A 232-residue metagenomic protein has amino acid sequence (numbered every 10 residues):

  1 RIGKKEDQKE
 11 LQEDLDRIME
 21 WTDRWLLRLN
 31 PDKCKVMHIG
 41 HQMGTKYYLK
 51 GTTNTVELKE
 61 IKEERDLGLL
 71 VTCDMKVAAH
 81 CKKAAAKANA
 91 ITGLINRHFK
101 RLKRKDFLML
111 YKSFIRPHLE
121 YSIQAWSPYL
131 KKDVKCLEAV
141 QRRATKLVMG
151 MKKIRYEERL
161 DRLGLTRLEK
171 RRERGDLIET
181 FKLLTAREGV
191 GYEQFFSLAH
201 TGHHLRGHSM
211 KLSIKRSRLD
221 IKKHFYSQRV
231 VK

Functional and structural regions predicted by a protein language model:
R1-E6, C73-V77: A generic structural motif
G3, D7, E13-D14, E20 (+1 more regions): Short, conserved micro-motifs composed of acidic
Q8-L11, L15, L29, C81 (+2 more regions): Hydrophobic packing residues in well-ordered alpha-helices of helical domains and bundles
K9-I18, K112-H118: Charged alpha-helix within mobile-element recombinases
D23-P31, H98-K105, Q124-L130, K152-Y156: Surface-exposed helix-capping loop/turn segments at secondary-structure junctions
V56-K59, K131-K232: Short linear motifs embedded in intrinsically disordered, charge-biased segments
E57-A125: Basic, alpha-helical interaction scaffolds
